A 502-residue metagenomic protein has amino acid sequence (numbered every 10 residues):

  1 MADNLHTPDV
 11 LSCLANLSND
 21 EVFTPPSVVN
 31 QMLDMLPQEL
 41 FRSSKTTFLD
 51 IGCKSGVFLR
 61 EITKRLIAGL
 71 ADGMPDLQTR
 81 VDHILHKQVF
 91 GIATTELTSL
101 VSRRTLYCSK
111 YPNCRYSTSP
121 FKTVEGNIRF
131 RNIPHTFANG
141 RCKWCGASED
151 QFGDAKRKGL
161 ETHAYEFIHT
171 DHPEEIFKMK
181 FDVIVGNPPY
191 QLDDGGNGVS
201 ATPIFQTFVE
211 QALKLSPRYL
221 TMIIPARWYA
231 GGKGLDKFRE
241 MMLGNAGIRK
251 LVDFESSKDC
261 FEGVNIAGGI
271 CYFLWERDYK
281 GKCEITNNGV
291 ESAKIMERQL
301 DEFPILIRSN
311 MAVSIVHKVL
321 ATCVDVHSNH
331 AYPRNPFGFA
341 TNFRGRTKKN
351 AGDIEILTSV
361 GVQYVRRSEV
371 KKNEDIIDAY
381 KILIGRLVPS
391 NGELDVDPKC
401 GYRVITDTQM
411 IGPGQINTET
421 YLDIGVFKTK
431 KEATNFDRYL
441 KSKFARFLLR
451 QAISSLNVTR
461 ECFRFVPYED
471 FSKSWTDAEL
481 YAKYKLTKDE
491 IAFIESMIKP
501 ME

Functional and structural regions predicted by a protein language model:
A2-L251, S256-C260, G269, F273-K282: SAM-dependent methyltransferase catalytic region
A15, N19, S27, M179 (+1 more regions): C-terminal substrate-recognition regions of SAM-dependent nucleic acid methyltransferases
M32, S102, F436, I494-E495: A structural signal for short hydrophobic/aromatic patches embedded in well-ordered alpha helices
C108, K443, P500-M501: A short structural micro-motif
G186-N187, R334, I498: Selective for proline/serine-rich intrinsically disordered segments in cytosolic/nuclear regulatory regions
L213, M242-L243, D437, K441 (+1 more regions): Alpha-helix boundary recognition
A492-E502: Short, amphipathic C-terminal "tail helix"
